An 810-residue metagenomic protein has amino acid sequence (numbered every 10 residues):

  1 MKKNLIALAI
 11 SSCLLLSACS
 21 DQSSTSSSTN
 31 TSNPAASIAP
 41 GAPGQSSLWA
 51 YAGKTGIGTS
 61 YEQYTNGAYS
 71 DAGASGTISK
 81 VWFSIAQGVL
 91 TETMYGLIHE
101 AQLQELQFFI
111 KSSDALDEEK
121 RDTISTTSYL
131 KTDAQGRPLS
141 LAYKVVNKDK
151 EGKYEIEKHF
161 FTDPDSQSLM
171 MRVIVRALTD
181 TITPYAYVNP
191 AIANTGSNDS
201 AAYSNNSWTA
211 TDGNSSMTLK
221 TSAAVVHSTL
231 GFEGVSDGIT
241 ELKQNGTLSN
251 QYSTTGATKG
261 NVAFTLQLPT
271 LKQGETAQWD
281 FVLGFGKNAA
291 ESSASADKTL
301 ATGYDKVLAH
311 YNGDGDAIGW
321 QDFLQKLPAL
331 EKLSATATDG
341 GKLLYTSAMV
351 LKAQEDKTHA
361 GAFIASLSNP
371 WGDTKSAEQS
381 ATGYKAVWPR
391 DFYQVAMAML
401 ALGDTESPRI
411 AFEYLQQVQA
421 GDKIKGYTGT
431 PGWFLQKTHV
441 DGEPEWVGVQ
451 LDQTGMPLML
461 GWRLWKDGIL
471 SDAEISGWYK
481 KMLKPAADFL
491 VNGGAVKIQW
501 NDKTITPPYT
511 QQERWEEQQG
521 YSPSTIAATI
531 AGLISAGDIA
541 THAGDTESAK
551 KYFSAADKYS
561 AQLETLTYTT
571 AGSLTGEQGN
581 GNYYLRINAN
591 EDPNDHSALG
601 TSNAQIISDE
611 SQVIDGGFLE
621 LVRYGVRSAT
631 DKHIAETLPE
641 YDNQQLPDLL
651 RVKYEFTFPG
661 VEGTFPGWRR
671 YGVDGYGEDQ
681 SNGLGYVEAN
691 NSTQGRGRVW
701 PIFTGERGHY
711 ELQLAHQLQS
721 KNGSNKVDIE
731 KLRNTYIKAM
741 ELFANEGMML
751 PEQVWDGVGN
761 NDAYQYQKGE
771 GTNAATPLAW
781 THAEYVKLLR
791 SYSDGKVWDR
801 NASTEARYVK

Functional and structural regions predicted by a protein language model:
L16-A18: C-terminal motif of bacterial Sec signal peptides marking the signal peptidase cleavage site
N33-N147, M217-K243, A317-A337, L343: An extended acidic
N33-Q45, G152-E155, D163-G383, D472-A473 (+2 more regions): Acidic/polar, glycine-enriched structural segments that form the non-catalytic walls/loops of the carbohydrate-binding
P34-M94, L435-G461, L599-G600, S608-S628 (+1 more regions): C-terminal capping/lid segments that line or modulate ligand- or cofactor-binding pockets
V175-R176, L327-T336, M349-Q354, Y393-S407 (+5 more regions): Well-ordered alpha-helical scaffold segments within catalytic/enzyme domains
R176-L178, A201, A210, V307 (+6 more regions): Aromatic-rich carbohydrate-recognition surfaces in CAZymes
G196, A210-L242, A335, D339-L343 (+6 more regions): Extended ligand-binding clefts on enzyme/binding-domain cores
S334-I364, E413-L435, M456-S524, E547 (+5 more regions): Active-site acid/base region of carbohydrate-active enzymes
